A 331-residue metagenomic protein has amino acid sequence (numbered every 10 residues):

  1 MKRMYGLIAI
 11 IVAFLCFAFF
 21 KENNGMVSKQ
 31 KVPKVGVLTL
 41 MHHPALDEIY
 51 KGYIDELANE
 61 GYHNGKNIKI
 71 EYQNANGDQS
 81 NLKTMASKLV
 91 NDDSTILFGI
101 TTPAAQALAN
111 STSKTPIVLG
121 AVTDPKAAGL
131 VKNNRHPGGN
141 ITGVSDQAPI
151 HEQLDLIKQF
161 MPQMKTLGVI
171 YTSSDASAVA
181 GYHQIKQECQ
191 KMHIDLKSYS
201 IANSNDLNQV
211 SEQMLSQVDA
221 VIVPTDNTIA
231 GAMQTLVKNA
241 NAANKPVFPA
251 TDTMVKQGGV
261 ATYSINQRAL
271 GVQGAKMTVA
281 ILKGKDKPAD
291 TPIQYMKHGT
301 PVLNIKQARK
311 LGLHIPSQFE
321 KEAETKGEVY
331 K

Functional and structural regions predicted by a protein language model:
M1-K331: Short hydrophobic alpha-helices and adjacent helix-cap/hinge residues
